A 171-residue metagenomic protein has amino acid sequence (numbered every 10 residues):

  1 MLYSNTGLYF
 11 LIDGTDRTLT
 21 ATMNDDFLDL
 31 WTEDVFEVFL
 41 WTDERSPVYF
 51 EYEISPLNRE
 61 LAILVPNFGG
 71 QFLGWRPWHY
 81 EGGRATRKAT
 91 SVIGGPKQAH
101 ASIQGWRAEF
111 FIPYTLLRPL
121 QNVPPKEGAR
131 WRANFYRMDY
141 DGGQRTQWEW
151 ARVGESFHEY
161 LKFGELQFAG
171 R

Functional and structural regions predicted by a protein language model:
M1-R171: Structural preference for beta-rich elements and adjacent junctions enriched in aromatics
